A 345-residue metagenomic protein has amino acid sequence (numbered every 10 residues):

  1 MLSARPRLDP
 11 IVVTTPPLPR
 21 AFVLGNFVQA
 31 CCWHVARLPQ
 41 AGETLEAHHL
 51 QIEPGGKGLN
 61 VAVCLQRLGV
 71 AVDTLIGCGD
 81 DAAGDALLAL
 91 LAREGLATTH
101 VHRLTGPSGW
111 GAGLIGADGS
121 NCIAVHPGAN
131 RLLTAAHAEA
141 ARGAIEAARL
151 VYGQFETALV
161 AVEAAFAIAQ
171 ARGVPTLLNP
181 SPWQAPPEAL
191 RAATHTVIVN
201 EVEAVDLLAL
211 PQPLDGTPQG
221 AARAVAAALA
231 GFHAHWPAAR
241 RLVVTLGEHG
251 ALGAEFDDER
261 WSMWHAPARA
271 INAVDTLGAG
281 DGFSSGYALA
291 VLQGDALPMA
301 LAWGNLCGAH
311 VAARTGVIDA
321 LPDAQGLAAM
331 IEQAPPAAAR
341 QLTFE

Functional and structural regions predicted by a protein language model:
M1-L75, A82-A89, R93, A270-V274 (+1 more regions): Glycine-rich phosphate/adenosyl-contacting loop at the front of the ribokinase-like
L2-F22, Q184-A185, L210, D215-E345: Conserved phosphate-binding/catalytic region of the ribokinase-like
S3-P6, R131-A136, T176-P182: Short gly/ser/thr-rich secondary-structure transition/capping motifs
G77, R103, G113-F155: Conserved phosphate-binding/catalytic loop of the ribokinase/pfkB sugar-kinase fold
A82-E94, G113-I115, G119, I123 (+2 more regions): Active-site-proximal loop->helix
L90-T105: A glycine-rich helix N-cap at a beta->alpha junction
L150-A227, H249-A251: Conserved beta-alpha-beta core of the PfkB/ribokinase-like small-molecule kinase fold
